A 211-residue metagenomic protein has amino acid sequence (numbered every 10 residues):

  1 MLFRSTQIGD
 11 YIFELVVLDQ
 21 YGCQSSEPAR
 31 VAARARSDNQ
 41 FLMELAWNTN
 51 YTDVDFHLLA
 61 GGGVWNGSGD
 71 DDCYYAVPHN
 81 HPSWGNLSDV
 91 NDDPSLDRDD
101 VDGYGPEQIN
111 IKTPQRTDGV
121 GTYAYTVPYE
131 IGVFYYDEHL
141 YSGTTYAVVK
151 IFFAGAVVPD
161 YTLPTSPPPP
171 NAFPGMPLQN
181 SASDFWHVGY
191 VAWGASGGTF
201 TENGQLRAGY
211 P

Functional and structural regions predicted by a protein language model:
Q7-I12, V127: Short tyrosine-centred short linear motifs in exposed loops/low-complexity segments
G9-Y11, S25, T117-G119: Residues in flexible loops and secondary-structure boundaries
D10-E14, V148-K150: Solvent-exposed, well-ordered amphipathic alpha-helical segments that flank/support binding or catalytic loops
E14-C23: Short, solvent-exposed loop/turn segments at the edges of extracellular beta-sandwich modules
C23-R34: C-terminal edge beta-strand
R34-P211: Intrinsic-disorder/low-complexity signal
